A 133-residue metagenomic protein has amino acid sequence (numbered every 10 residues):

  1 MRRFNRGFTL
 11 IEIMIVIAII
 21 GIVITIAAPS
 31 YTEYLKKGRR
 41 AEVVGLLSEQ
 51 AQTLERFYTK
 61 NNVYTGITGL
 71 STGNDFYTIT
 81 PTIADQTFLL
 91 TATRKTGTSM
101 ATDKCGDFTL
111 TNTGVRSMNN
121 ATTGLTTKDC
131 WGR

Functional and structural regions predicted by a protein language model:
M1-Y31: N-terminal single-pass transmembrane signal-anchor helix
N5, Y34-A41, G45, I83 (+1 more regions): Residues at secondary-structure transition points
P29, A41, R116: Glycine-centered loop/turn positions within well-structured domains that cap or flank conserved ligand/cofactor-binding
K36-V63: Membrane-proximal N-terminal amphipathic helix
Y58-R133: Periplasmic/extracellular, small/polar-rich flexible segments of pilin-like filament-forming proteins
